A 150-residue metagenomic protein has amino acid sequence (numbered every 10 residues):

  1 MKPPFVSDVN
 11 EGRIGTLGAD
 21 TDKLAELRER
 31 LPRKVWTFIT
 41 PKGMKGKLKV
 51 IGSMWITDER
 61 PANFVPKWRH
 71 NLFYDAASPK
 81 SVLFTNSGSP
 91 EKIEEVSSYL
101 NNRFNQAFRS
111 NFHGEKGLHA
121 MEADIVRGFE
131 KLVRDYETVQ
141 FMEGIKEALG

Functional and structural regions predicted by a protein language model:
M1-R30: N-terminal "first-domain core" detector
P3, K34-W36, S53: Beta-sheet entry/capping signal
D8-V9, E59, G128, A148: Compositionally biased, intrinsically disordered low-complexity segments
A25-K42: Short coil-to-beta transition motif at edge beta-strands of beta-rich domains
R30, P61-A62: Structural alpha-beta junctions
M44-G46: Single-stranded nucleic-acid-binding OB-fold domains
L48-R60: Short beta-strand-centered aromatic/proline hotspots
F64-G150: Contiguous surface segments at macromolecular interaction interfaces
